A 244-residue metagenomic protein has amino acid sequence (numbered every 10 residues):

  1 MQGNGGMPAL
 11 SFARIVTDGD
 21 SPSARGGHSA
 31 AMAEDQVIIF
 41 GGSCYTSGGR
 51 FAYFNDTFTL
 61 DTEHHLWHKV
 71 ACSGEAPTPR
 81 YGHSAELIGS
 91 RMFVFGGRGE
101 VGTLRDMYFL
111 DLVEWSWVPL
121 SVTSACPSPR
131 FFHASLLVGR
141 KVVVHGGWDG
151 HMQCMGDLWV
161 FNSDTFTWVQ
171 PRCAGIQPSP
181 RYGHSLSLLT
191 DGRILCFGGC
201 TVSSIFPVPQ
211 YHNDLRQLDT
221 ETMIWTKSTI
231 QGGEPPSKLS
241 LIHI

Functional and structural regions predicted by a protein language model:
M1-I244: Kelch-like beta-propeller repeat domains
